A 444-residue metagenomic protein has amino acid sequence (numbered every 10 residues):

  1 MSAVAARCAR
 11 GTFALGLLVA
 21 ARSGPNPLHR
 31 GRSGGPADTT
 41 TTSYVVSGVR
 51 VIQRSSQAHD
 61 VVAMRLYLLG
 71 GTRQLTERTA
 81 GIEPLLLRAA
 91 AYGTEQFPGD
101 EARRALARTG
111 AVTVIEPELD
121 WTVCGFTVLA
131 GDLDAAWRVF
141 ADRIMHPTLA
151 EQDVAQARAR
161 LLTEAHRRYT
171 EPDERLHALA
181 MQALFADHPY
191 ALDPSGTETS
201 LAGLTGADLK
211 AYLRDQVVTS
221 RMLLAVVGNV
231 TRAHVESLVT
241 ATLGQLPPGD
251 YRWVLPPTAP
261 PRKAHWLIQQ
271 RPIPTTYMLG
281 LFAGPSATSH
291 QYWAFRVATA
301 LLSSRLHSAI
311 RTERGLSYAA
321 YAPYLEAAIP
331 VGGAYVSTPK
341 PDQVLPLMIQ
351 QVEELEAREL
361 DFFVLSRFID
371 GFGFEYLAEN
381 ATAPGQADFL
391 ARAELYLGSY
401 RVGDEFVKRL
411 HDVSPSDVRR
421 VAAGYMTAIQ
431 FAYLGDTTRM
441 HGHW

Functional and structural regions predicted by a protein language model:
G24-G34, L223-G228, Y335, S366-W444: C-terminal regions of mature proteins
N26-R30, G34, A186-P194, V218-T219 (+2 more regions): An aromatic/glycine/proline-enriched structural segment found at the starts of mature extracellular/organellar domains
G48, L66, P84-L86, L106 (+14 more regions): Buried hydrophobic packing residues in well-ordered domains
R65-T127, T170, D193-P194, L301-L316: M16/MPP (pitrilysin/insulinase) zinc-metallopeptidase core fold and M16-derived inactive scaffolds
T72, L279-L281, T299-T338: A structural supersecondary motif
Y92-Q96, T127-R160, Y324-E379: M16/insulysin-pitrilysin zinc metalloprotease superfamily fold
G93, R168-V218, V239, E379-R409: Scaffold signal of the M16-like zinc-metallopeptidase fold and its non-catalytic homologs
R160-A178, P257-T275, T312-L316, R358-D404 (+1 more regions): Short acidic/His-enriched helical or mixed secondary-structure segments at domain edges of catalytic enzymes and some
